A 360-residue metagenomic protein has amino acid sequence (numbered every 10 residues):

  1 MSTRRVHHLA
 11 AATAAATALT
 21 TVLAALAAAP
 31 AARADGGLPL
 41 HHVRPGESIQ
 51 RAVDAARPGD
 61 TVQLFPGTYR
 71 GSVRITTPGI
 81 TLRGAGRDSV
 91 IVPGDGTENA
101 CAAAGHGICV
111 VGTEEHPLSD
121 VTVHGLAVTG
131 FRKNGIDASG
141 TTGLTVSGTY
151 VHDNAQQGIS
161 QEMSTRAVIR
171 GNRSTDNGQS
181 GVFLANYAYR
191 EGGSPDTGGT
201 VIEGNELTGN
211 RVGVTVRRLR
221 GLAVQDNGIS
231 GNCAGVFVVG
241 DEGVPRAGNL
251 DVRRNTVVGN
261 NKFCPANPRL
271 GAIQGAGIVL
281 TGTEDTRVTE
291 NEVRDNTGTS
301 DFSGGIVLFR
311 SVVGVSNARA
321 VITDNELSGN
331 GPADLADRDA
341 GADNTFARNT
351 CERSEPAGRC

Functional and structural regions predicted by a protein language model:
M1-A16: N-terminal export and membrane-targeting signals
S2, V22-D54: Right-handed parallel beta-helix/beta-solenoid
G37-L38, H42-Q50, S72, G79-F131: Right-handed parallel beta-helix/beta-spiral solenoid domain characteristic of secreted/periplasmic
P39, D60, G71, P78-I80 (+19 more regions): The right-handed parallel beta-helix/beta-solenoid scaffold, focusing on the short coil/turn and N-cap positions
T97-T113, G130-D137, D153-E162, D176-T197 (+5 more regions): Extracellular beta-strand/beta-solenoid scaffold signature
G105-H124, T142-S147, T165-R170, Y187-E203 (+6 more regions): Surface-exposed loop/turn motifs in large extracellular/passenger domains
